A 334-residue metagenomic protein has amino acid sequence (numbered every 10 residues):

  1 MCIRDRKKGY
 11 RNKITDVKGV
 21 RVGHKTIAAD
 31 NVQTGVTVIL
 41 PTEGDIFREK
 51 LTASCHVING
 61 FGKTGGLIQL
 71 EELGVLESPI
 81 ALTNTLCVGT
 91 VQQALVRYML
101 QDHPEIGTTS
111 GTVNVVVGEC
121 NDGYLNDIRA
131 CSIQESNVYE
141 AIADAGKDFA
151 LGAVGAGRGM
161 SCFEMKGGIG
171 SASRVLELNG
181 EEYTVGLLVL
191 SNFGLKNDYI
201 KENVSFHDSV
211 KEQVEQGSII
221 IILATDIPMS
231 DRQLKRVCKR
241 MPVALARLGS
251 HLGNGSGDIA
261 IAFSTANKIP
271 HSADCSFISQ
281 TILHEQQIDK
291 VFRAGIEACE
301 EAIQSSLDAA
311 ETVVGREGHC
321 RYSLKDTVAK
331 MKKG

Functional and structural regions predicted by a protein language model:
R4-G334: Alpha/propeptide regions of enzymes that mature by internal proteolysis
